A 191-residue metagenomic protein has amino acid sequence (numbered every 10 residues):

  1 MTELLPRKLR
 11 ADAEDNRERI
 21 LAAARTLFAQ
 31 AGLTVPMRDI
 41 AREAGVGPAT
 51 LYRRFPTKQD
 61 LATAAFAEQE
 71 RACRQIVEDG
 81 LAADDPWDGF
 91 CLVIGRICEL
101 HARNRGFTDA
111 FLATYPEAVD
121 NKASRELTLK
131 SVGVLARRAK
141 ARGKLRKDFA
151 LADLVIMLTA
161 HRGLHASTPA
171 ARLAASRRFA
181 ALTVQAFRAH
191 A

Functional and structural regions predicted by a protein language model:
M1-L4, L129-R142, A160, S167-A191: C-terminal peripheral helix-coil segments that are non-catalytic and often amphipathic
M1-T34, R38-E43, D60-T63: Basic, helix-initiating cap at the start of DNA-binding domains
F28, P36-M37, P48, K58 (+4 more regions): Amphipathic alpha-helical segments enriched in hydrophobic/aromatic and basic residues that form the DNA-contacting
G32-L33, R53, R146: Helix-turn-helix/winged-helix DNA-binding modules
G45-F55: Short hydrophobic/aromatic patch on the recognition helix
A64, Q75-R103, E117-D120, K130: Hydrophobic alpha-helical connector segments
D109-A118: Short linear capping/connector segments at secondary-structure termini
A123-L127, A141-I156, A171-A174: All-alpha amphipathic helical-bundle segments outside canonical DNA-binding/catalytic cores that form hydrophobic
